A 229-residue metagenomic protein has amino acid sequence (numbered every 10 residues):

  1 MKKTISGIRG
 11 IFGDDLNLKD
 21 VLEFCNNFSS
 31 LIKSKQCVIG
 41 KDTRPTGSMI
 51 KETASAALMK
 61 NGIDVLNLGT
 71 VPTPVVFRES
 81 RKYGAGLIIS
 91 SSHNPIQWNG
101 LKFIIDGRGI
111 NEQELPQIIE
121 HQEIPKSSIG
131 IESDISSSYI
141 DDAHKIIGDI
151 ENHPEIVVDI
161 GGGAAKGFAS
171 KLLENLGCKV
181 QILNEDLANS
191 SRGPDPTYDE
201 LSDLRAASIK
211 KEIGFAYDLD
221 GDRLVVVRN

Functional and structural regions predicted by a protein language model:
M1-G62, E132-I156: An N-terminal, well-structured beta->alpha segment
I11, E23, Q97-S208: Gly/Ser/Thr-enriched, mixed-charge loops and adjacent short helices that form phosphate/oxyanion-binding elements
D15, F168, V227-N229: Hydrophobic alpha-helical membrane-insertion segments
N17-V21, G69, L115: Short, charged, low-complexity patches
N26, C37-W98, K171-V227: N-terminal small/polar loop signature for handling phosphorylated ligands or for N-terminal nucleophile
Y83-L87, E112-H121, R228-N229: Short secondary-structure transition/capping segments
F103-D106, V225-N229: Short beta-strand-to-turn element immediately C-terminal to the catalytic PLP-Schiff-base lysine in fold type I
